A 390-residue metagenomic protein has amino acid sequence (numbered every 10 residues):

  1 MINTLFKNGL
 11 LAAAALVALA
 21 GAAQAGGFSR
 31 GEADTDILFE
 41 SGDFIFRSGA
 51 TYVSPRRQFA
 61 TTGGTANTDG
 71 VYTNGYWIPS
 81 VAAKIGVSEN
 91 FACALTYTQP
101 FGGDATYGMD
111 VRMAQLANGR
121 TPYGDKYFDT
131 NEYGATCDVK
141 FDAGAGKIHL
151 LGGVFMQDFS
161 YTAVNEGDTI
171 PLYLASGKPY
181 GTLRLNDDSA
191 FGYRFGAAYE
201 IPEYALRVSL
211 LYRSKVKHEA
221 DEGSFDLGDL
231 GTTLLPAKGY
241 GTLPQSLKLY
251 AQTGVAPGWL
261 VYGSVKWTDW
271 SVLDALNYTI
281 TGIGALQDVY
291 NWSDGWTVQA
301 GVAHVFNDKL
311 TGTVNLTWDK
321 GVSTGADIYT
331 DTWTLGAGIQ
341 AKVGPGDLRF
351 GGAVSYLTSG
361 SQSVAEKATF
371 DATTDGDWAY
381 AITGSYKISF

Functional and structural regions predicted by a protein language model:
I2-A13, L19-G108: N-terminal, post-signal peptide beta-strand-biased segments of exported outer-membrane/organellar beta-barrel and other
N8-A14, A18-G21, L235, N291-S293 (+1 more regions): Generic signature of intrinsically disordered, low-complexity, basic-rich segments and short cationic peptides
G26-F28, F59-T61, I78, V87-F390: Outer-membrane beta-barrel porins/channels
